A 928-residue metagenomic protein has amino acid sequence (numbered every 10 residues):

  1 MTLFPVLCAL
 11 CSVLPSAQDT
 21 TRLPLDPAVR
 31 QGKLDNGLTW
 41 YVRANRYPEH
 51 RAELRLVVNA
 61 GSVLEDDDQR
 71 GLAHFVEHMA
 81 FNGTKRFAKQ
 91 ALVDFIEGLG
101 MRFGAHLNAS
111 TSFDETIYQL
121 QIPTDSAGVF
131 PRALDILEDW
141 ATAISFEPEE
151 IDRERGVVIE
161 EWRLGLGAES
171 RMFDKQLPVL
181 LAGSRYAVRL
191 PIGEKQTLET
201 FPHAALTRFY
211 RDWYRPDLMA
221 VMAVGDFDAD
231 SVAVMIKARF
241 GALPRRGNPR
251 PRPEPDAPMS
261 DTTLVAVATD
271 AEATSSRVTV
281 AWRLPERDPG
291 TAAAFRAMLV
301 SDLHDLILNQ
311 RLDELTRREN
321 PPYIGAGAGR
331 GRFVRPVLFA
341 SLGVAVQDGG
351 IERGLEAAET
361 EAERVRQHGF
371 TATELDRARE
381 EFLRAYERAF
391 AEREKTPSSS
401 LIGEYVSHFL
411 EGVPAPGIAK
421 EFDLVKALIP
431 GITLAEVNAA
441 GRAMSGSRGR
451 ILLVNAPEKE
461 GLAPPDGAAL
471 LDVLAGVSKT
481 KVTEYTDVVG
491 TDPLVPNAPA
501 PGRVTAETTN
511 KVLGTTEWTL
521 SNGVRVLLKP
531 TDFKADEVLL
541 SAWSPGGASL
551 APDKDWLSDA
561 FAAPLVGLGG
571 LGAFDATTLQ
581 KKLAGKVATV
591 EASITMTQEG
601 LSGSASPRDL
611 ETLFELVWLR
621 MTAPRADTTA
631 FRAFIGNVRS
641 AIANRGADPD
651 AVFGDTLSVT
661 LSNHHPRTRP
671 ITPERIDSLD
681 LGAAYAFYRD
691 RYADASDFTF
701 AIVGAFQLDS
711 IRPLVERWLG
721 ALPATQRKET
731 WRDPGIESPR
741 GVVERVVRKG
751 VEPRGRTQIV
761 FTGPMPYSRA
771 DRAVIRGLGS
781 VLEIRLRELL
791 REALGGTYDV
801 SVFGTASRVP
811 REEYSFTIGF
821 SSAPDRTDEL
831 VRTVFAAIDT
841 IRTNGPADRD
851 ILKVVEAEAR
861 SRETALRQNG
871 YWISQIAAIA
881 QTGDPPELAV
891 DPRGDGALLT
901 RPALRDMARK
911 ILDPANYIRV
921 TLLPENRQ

Functional and structural regions predicted by a protein language model:
M1-S12: Bacterial N-terminal signal peptides
S16-V42, D228-A294, M298, D305-D313 (+9 more regions): Proteolytic maturation boundary segments
Y41-R43, P48-F75, Q90-D139, E169-Q196 (+12 more regions): M16 family metallopeptidases and their MPP-like homologs
M79-F87: Metal-associated gating/positioning segment near the N- to mid-region
N108-S110, Y210-W213, A268-E272, G331-V334 (+9 more regions): Replace "in large, NTP-powered and nucleic-acid-processing enzymes" with "in large, NTP-powered factors and other
P148, R155-G156, E169, L206-A238 (+5 more regions): Non-catalytic, conformational "gating/processing" segments within enzyme and secreted inhibitor domains
R155-W162, A168-A205, F209-P216, V224 (+4 more regions): Hydrophobic, small-residue-rich alpha-helical packing segments that form membrane-like cores
